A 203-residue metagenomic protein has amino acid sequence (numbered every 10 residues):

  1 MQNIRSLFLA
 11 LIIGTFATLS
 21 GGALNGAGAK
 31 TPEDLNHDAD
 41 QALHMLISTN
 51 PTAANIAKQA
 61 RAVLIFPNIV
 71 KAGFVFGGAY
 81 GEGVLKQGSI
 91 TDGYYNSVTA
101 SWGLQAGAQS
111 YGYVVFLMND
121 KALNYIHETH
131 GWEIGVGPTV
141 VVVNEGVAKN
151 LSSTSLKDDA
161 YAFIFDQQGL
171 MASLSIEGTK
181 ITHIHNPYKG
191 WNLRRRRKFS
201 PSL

Functional and structural regions predicted by a protein language model:
M1-I12: Bacterial N-terminal signal peptides that target proteins for export
A10-S20: Bacterial N-terminal signal peptides
L24-P201: Small-residue-enriched, tightly packed secondary-structure blocks
